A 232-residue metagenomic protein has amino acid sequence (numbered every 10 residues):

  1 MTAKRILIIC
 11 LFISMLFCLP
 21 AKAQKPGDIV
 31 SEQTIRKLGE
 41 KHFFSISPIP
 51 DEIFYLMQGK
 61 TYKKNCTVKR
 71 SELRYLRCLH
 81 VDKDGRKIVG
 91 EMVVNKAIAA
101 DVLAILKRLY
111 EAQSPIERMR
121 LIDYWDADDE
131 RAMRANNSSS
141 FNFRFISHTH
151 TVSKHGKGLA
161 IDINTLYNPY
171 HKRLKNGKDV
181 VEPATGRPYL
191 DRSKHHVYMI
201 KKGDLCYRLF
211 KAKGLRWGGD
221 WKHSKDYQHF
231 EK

Functional and structural regions predicted by a protein language model:
M1-I8: Bacterial N-terminal signal peptides that target proteins for export
I8-F17: Bacterial N-terminal signal peptides
L19-A23: Sec/Tat signal peptide C-region and signal peptidase I cleavage site
Q24-R86: N-terminal module-boundary/linker segments of secreted carbohydrate-active enzymes
M57-K64, K87-N95, V102, F145-T149: N-terminal post-signal-peptidase region of extra-cytosolic proteins
V68-M133: Active-site acidic/histidine clusters and adjacent loop/turn architecture that either coordinate catalytic ions
I116-E117, R131-T165: Mid-length scaffold segments of soluble, non-membrane domains
I146-H148, G158-K232: Catalytic cores and adjacent binding grooves of peptidoglycan-active enzymes
